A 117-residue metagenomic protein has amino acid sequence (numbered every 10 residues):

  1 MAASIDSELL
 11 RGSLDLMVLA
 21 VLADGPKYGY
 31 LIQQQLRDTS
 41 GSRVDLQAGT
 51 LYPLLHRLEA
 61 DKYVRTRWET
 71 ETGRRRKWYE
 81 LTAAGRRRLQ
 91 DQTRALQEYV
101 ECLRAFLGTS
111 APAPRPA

Functional and structural regions predicted by a protein language model:
S4-E8, T66-W68: Short beta-strand/turn micro-motifs at beta-sheet edges
D6-Y52: N-terminal helix-turn-helix DNA-binding core of bacterial DNA-binding proteins
R37, H56, A60: Residue-level detection of the helix-turn-helix DNA-binding "recognition helix"
E59-R75, E80: Beta-hairpin "wing" of winged helix-turn-helix
L81-R86: Accessory beta->alpha helical hairpin/"wing" motif in late/C-terminal subdomains of nucleic-acid enzymes
R87-A117: Amphipathic alpha-helical dimerization/coiled-coil segments that flank or bridge DNA-binding/regulatory modules
